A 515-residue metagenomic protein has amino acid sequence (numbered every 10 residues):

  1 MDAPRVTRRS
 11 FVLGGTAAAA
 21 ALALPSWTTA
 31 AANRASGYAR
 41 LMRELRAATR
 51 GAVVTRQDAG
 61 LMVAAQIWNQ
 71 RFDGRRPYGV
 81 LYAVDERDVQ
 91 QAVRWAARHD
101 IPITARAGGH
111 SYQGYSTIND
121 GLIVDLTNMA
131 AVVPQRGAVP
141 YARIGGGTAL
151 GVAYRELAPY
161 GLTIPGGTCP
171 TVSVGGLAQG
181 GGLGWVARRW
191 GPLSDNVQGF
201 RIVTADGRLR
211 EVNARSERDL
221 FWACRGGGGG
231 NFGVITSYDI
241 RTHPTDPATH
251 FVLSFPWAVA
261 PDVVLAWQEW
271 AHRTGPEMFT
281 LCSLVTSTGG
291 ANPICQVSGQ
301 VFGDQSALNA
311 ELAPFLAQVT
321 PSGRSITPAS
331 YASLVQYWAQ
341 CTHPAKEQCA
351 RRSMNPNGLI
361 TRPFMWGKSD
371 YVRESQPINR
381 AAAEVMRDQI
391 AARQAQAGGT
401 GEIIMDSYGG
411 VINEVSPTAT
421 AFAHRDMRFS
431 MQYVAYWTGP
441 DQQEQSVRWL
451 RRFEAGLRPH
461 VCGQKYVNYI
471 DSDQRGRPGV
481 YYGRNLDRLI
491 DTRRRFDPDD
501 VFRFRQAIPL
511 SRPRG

Functional and structural regions predicted by a protein language model:
D2-G515: Soluble FAD-dependent oxygen oxidases
